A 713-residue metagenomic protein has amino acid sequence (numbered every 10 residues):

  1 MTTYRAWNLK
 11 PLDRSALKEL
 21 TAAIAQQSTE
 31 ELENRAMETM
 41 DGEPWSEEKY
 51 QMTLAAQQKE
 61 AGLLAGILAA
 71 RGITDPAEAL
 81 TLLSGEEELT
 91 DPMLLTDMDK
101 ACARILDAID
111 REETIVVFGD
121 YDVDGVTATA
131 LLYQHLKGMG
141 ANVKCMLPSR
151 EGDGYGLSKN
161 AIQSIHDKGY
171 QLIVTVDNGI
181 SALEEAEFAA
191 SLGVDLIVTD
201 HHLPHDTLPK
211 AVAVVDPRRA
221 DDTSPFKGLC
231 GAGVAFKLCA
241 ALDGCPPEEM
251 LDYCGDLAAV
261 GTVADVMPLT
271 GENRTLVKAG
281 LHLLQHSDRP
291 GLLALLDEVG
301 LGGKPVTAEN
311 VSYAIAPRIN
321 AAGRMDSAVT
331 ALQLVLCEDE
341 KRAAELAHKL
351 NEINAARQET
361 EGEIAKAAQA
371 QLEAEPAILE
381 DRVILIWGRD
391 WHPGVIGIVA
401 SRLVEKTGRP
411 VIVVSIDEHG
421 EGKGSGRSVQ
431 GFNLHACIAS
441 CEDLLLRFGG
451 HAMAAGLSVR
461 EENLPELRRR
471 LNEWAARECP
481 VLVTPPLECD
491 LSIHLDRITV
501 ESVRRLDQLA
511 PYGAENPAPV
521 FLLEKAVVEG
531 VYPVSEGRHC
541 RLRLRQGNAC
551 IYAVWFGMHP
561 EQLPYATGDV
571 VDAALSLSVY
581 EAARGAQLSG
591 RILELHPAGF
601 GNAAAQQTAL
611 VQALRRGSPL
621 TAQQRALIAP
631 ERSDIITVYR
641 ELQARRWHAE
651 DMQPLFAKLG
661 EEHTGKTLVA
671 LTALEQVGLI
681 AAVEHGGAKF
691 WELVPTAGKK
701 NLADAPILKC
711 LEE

Functional and structural regions predicted by a protein language model:
M1-A36, P44-K59, L64-I67, A574: Extended, charged alpha/beta regions that create polyanion-binding interfaces
T2, P11-R14, G42-W45, Q58-Q171 (+4 more regions): Hydrophobic helix-and-loop "lid/oligomerization" segment in the mid-to-C-terminal part of catalytic domains
G66, K137, N142, R274-P317 (+5 more regions): Acidic, two-metal ion nucleic-acid-processing modules in DNA metabolism proteins
G125, R150-Y155, L203-H205, D222 (+1 more regions): Short, small-residue-enriched loops and turns at beta-alpha junctions that line or gate enzyme active sites
L131, P209-V263, D634: Short alpha-helices
I162, A186-E187, L671: Short amphipathic alpha-helical segments and helix-helix/interface helices
V176-L229: Histidine/acidic-residue-rich, glycine-tolerant segments that coordinate divalent metal ions
